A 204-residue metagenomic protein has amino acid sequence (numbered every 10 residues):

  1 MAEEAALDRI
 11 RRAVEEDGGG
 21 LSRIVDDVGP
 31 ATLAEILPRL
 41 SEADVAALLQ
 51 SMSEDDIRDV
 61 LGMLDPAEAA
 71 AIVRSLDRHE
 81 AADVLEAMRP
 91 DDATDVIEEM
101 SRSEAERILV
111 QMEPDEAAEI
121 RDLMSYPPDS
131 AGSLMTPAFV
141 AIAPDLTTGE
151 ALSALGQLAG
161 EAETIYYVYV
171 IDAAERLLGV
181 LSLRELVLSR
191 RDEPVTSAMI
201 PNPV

Functional and structural regions predicted by a protein language model:
M1-V204: Hydrophobic packing positions in regular secondary-structure scaffolds
